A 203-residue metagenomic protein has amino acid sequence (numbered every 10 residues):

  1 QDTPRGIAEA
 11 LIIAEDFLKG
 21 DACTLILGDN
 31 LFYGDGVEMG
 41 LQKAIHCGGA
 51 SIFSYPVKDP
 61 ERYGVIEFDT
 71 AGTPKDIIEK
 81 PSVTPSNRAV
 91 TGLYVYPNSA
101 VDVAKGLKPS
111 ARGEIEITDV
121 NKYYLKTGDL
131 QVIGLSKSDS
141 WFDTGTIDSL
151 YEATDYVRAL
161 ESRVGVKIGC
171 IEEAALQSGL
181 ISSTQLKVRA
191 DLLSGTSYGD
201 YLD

Functional and structural regions predicted by a protein language model:
Q1-T70, V95-N98, A104-L107: Conserved beta-loop-beta/alpha segment of the NTase-like Rossmann-fold superfamily that binds/positions NTPs
T24, Q42, T73-E173, T184: Catalytic-core segments of class I nucleotidyltransferases/pyrophosphorylases that form NMP-activated intermediates
L176: Metallocofactor- and cofactor-centric catalytic cores in central/energy metabolism, strongly enriched
L180-D203: Short, amphipathic C-terminal "tail helix"
